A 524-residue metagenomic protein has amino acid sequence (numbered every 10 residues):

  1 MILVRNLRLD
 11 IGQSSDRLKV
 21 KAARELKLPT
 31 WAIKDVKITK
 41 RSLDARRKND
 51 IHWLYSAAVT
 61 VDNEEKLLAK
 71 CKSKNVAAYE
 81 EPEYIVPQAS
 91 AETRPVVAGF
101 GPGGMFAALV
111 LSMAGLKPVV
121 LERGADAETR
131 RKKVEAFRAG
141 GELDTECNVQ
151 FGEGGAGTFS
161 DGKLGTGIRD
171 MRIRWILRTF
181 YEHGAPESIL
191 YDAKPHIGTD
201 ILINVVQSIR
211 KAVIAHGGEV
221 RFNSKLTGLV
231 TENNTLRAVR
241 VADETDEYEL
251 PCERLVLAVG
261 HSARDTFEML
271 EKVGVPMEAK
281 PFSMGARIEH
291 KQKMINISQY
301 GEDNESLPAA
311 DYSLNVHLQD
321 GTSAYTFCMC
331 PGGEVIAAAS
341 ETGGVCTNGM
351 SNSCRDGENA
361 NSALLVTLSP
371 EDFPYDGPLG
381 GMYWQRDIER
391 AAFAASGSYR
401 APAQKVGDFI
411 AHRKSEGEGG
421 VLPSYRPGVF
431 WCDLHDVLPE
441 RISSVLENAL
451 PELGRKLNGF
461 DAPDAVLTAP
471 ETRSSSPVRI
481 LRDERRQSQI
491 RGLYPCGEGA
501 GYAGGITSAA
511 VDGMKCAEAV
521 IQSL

Functional and structural regions predicted by a protein language model:
M1-W53, A57-L524: Residues forming the flavin
